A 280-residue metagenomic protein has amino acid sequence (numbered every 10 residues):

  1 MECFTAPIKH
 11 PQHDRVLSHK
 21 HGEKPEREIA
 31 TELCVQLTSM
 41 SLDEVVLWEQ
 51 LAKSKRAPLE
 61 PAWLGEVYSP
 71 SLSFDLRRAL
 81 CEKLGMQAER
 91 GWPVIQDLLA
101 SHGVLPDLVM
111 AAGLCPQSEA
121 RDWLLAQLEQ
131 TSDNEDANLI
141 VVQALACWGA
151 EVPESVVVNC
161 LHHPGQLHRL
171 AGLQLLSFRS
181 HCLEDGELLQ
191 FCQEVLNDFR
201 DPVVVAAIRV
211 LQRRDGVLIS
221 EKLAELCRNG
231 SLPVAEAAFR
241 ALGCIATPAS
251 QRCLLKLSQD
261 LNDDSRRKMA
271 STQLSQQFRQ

Functional and structural regions predicted by a protein language model:
M1-W92, S275: N-terminal alpha-helical scaffold/docking segments in eukaryotic complex subunits
K24-V35, R56-P70, A88-A100, Q117-Q130 (+5 more regions): Amphipathic alpha-helical scaffolding segments comprising HEAT/armadillo-like alpha-solenoid repeats
S41-L42, S73-F74, E89, H102-P106 (+8 more regions): Alpha-helix N-cap/helix-start positions at coil->helix boundaries
V45-V46, R78, P106, M110 (+6 more regions): Alpha-solenoid HEAT/ARM repeat scaffold
N134-R179, Q193: Solenoidal tandem-repeat scaffolds enriched in leucines and small polar residues
Q212, N229-Q280: Long, ordered, amphipathic alpha-helical scaffolds
